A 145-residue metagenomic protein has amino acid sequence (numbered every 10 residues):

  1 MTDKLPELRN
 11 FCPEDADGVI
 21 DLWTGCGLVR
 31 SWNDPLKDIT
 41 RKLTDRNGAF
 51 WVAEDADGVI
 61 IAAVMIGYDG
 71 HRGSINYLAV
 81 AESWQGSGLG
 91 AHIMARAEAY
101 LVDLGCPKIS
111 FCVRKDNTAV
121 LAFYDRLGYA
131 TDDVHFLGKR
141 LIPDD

Functional and structural regions predicted by a protein language model:
M1-K4: Basic/polar N-terminal segments that are highly enriched at the extreme N-terminus, encompassing both cleavable
P6, N10-Y77, A81, A95-R96 (+4 more regions): Acetyl-CoA-dependent GNAT
S74-Y77, C112, F123: Residue-level recognition of specific faces of alpha-helices
W84, G88-R96: Conserved acetyl-CoA pyrophosphate-binding loop and the N-cap/start of the following alpha-helix in GNAT-like
Q85, F111-V120, G138-I142: Conserved beta-strand-loop-alpha-helix junction that forms the acyl-donor binding cleft
S87, D103-P107: Short coil/turn segments at alpha/beta junctions that flank glycine-rich nucleotide-binding fingerprints
A97-L101, I109, V120: Short hydrophobic clusters on alpha-helical segments that form packing/core surfaces in small helical domains
Y124, Y129: Conserved active-site tyrosine of GNAT-family acetyltransferases
